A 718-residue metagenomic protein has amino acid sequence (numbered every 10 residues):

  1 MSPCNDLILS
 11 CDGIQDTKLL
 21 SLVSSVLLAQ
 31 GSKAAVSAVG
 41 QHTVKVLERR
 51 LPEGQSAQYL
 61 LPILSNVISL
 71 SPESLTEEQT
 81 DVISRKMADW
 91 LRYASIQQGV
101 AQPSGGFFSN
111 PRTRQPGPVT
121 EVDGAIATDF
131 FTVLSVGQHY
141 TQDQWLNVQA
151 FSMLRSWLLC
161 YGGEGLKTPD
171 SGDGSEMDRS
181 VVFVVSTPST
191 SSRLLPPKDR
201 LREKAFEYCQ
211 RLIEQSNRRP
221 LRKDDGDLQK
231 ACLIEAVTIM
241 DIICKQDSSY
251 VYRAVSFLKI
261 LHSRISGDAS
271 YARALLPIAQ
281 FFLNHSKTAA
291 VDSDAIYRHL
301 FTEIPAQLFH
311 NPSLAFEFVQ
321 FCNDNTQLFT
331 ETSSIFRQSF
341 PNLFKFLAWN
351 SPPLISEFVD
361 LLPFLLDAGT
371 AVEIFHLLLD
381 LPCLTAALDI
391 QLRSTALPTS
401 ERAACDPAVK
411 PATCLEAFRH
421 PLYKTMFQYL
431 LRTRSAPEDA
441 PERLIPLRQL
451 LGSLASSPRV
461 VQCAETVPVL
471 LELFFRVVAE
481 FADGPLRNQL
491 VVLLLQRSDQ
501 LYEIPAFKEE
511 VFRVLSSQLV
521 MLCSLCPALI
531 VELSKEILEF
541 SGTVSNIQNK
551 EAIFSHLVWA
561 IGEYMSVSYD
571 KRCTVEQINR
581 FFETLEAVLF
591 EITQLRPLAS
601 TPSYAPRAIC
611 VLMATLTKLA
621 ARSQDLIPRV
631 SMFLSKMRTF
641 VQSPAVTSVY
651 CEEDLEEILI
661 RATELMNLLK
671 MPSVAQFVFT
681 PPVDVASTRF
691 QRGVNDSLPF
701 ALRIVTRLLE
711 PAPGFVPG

Functional and structural regions predicted by a protein language model:
M1-D12, K18-G31, A38-P52, Y59-S95 (+7 more regions): Extended amphipathic alpha-helical scaffolding regions
P682, A701-V705, L709-P713: Intrinsically disordered, low-complexity regulatory regions of plant transcription factors
G714-G718: Long, compositionally biased low-complexity regions that are usually intrinsically disordered and enriched
